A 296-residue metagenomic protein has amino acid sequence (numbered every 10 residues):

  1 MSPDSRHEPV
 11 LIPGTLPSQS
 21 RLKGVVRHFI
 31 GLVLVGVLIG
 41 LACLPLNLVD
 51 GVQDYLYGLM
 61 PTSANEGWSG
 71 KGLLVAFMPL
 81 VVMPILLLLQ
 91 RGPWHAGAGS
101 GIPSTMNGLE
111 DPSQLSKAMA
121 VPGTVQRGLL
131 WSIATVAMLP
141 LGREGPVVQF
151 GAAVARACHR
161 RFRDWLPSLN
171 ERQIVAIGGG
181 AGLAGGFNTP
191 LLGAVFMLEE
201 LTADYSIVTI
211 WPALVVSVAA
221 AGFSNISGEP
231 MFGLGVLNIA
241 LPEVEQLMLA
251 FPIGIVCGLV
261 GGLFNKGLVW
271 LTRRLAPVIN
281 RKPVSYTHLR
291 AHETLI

Functional and structural regions predicted by a protein language model:
M1-R290, L295: Alpha-helical transmembrane segments and immediately membrane-proximal extracytoplasmic
